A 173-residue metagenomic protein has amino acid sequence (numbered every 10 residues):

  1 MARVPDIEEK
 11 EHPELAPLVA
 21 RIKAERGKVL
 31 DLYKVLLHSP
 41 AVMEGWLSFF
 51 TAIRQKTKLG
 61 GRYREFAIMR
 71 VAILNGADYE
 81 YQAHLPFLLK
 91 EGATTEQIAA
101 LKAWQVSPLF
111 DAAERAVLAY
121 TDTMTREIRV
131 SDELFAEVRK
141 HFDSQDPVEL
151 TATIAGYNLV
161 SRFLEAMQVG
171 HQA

Functional and structural regions predicted by a protein language model:
M1-A173: Hydrophobic alpha-helical segments
